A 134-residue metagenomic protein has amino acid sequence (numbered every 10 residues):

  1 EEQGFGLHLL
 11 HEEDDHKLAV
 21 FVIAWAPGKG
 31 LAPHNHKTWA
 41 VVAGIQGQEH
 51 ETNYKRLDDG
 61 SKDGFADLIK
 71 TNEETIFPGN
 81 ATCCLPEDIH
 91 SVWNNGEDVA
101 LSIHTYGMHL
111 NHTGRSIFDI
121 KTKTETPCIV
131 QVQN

Functional and structural regions predicted by a protein language model:
E1-P27: A short glycine-rich, His/Asp/Glu-containing loop-to-beta-strand
F21-N35, I76, L85-E87: Conserved short histidine dyad/triad with adjacent acidic residue
L31, A43-G44, K62-A66, T113-S116: A short, polar/proline- and glycine-enriched secondary-structure boundary/capping micro-motif
L31-H34, E51-T52, C84, H90-N95: Short beta-strand His + acidic residue motifs that chelate non-heme Fe in jelly-roll/DSBH and cupin folds
T38-R56: Glycine- and acidic-residue-biased ligand/ion/polar-headgroup-sensing regions
V41, R56-S91, V130-Q131: Short acidic-glycine-tyrosine-enriched beta hairpin
N95-N134: Double-stranded beta-helix
